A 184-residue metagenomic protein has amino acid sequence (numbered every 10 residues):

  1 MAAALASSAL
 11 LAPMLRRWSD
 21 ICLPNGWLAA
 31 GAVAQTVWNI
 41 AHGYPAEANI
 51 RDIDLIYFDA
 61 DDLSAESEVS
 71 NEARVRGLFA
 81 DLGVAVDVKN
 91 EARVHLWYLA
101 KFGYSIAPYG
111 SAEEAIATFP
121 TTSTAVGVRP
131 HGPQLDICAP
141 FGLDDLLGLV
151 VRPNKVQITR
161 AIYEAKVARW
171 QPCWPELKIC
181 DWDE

Functional and structural regions predicted by a protein language model:
M1-E184: Catalytic cores of the polymerase beta-like nucleotidyltransferase superfamily and closely associated nucleotide
